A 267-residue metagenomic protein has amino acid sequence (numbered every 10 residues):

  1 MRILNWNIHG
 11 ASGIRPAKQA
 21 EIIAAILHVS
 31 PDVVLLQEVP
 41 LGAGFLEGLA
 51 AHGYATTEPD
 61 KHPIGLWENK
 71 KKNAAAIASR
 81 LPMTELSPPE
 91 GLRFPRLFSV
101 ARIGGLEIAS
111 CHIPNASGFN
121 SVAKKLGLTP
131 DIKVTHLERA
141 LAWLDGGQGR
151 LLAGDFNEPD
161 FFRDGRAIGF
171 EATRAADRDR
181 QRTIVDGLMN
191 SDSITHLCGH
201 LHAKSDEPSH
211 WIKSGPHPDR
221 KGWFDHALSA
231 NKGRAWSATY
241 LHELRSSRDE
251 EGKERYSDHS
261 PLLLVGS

Functional and structural regions predicted by a protein language model:
M1-A24, S79-S267: Active-site regions of metal-assisted phosphoester/phosphodiester hydrolases, unifying DNase/endonuclease modules
M1-H52, W67-N73, D258: N-terminal, active-site-proximal structural segment of metallo-dependent hydrolase catalytic domains
V29, H52-T56, D192, N231: Alpha-helix boundary/capping residues
V33, Q37-G118: Structured beta-strand-rich core segments of catalytic domains in phosphoester-bond hydrolases
